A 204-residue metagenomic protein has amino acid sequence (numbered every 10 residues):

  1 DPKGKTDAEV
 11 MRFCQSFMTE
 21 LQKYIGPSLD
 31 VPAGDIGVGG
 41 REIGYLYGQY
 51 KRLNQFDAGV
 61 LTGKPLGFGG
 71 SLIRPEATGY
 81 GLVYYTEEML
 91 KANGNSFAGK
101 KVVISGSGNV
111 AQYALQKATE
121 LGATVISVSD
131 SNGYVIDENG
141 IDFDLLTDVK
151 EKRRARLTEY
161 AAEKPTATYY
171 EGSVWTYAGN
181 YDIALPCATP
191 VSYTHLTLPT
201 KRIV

Functional and structural regions predicted by a protein language model:
D1-F97: Glycine/serine-rich phosphate-binding loop and adjoining beta1-alpha1 elements at the start of nucleotide-handling
K3, D7, I36, L72-E76 (+6 more regions): Hydrophobic alpha-helical scaffolding
T19, S28-V31, A58-G59, P65 (+4 more regions): Structural motif
V38, M89, N109-V110, G133 (+2 more regions): Short, glycine-/Ser/Thr-/acidic-enriched flexible segments
E76, Y80-Y169: Glycine-rich phosphate/diphosphate-binding loop of Rossmann-like nucleotide-binding domains
A161-Y193: Accessory "access/gating" subregions that flank catalytic or transport cores
T194-T200: Conserved small/polar residues in nucleotide/adenosyl-binding loops
